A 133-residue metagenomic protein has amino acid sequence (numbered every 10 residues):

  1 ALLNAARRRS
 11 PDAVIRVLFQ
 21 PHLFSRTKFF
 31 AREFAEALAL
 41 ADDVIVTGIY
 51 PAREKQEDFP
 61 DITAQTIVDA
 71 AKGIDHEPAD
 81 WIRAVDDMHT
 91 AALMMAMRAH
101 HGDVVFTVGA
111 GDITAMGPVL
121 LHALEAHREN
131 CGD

Functional and structural regions predicted by a protein language model:
A1-D133: ATP-dependent carboxylate-amine ligase
